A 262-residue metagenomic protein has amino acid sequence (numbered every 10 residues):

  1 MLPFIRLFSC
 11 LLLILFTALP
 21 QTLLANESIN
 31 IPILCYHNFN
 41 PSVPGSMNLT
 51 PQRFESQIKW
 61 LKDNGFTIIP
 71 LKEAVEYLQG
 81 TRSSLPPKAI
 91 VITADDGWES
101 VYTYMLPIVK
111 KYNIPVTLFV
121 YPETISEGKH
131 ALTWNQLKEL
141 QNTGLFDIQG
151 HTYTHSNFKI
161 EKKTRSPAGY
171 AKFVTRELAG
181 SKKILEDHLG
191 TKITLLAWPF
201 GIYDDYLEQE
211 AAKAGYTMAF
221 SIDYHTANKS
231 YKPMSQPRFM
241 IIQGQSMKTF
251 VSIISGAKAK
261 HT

Functional and structural regions predicted by a protein language model:
M1-S9: Bacterial N-terminal signal peptides that target proteins for export
F8-P20: Bacterial N-terminal signal peptides
L23-I90, Q245, I253-T262: N-terminal pre-catalytic segment of deacetylase/amide-hydrolase enzymes
I29, L34-P41, K88-I90, W98-E99 (+2 more regions): Metal-dependent polysaccharide deacetylase catalytic core of the NodB/CE4 family, i.e., the active-site-bearing domain
S46, I69-E73, Y121, K192-W198 (+1 more regions): Surface-exposed patches in mature extracellular/periplasmic domains of secreted proteins
I202-M218: Short, electropositive alpha-helical surface patch
H225-I253: A cross-kingdom marker for long, charged
